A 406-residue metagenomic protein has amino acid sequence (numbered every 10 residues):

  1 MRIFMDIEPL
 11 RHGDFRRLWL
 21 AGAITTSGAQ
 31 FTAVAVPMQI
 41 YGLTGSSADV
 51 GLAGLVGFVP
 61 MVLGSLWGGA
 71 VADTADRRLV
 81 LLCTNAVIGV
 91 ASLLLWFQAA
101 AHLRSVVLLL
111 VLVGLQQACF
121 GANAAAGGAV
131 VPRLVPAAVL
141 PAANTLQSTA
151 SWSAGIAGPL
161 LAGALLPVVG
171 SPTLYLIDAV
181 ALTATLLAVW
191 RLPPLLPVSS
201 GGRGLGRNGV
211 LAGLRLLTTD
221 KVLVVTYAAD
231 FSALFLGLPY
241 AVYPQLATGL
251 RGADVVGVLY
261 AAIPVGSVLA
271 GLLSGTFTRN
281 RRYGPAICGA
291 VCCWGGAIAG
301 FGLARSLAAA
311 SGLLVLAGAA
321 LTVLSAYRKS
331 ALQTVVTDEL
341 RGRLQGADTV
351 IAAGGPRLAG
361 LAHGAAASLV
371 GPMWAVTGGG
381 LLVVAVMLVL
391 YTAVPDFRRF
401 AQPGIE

Functional and structural regions predicted by a protein language model:
M1-E406: Alpha-helical transmembrane-bundle signature of multi-pass membrane transport and export proteins
